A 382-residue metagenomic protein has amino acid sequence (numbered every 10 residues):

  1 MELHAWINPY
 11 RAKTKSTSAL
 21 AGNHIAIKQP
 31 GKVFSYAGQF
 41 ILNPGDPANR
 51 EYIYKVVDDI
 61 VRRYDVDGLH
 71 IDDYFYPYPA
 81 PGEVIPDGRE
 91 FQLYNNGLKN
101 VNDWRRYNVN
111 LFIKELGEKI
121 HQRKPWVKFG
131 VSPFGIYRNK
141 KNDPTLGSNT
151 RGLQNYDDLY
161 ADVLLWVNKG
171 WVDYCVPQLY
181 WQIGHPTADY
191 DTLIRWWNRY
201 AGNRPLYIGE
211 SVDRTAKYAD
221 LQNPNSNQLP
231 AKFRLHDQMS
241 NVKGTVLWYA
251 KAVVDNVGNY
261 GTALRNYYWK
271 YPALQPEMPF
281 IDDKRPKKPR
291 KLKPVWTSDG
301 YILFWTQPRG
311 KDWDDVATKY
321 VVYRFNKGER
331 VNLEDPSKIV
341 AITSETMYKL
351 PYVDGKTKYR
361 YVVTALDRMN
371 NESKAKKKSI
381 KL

Functional and structural regions predicted by a protein language model:
H4-R63, D157-A161: Active-site-adjacent "subsite" loops/lids of carbohydrate-active enzymes
H4-Y10, H70-D73, D103-N155, P205-T215: Aromatic-lined carbohydrate-recognition surfaces of secreted/lumenal glycan-active proteins
R11-A37, D73-N96, K141-L153: Aromatic- and acidic-residue-enriched segments that line the glycan-binding/catalytic groove of carbohydrate-active
K128-V176, W181-W196, L221: Substrate-binding cleft/loops of secretory-pathway carbohydrate-active enzymes
Y160-P186, G202-I281: Substrate-binding cleft of secreted/luminal carbohydrate-active enzymes
N259-D315, N370-L382: Pro/Thr/Ser/Gly-rich low-complexity, intrinsically disordered linker/stalk tracts
P308-E334, K358, A375: Solvent-exposed loop/turn segments flanking beta-strands in beta-repeat/beta-sandwich domains
L350-S373: Beta-strand-rich modules
